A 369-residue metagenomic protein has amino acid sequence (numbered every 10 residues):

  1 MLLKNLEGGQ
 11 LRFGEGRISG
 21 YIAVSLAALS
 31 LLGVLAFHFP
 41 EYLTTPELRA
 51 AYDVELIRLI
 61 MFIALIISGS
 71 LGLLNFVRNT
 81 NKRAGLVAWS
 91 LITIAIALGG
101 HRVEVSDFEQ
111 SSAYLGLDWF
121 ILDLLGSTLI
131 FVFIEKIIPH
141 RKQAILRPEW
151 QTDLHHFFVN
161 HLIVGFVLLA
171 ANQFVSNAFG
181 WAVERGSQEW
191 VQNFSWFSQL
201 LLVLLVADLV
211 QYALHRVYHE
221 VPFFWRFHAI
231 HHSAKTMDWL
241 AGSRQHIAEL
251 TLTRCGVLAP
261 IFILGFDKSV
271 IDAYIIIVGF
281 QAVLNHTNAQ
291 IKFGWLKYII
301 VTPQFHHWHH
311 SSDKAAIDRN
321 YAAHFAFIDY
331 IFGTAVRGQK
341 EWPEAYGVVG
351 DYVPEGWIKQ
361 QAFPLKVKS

Functional and structural regions predicted by a protein language model:
L6-L29, L56-I57, T80-K82: N-terminal membrane topogenic signal
A36-E47, L73-F76, G99-Q110: Juxtamembrane "helix-exit" motif on the non-cytosolic side of transmembrane helices
A50-A64, W119-L129: Structural signature of hydrophobic alpha-helical transmembrane segments
G69-N79, I134-A144: C-terminal ends of transmembrane helices
N81-I92, A144-T152: Cytoplasmic-side transmembrane-helix entry/capping segments in multi-pass membrane proteins
V103-V132, R147-G165: Alpha-helical transmembrane segments in multi-pass membrane proteins
R141, R147, T152-A345: Membrane-embedded catalytic scaffold of the fatty acid hydroxylase/desaturase
Y330, K340-S369: Cytosolic-facing loops and C-terminal tails of multi-pass membrane proteins
